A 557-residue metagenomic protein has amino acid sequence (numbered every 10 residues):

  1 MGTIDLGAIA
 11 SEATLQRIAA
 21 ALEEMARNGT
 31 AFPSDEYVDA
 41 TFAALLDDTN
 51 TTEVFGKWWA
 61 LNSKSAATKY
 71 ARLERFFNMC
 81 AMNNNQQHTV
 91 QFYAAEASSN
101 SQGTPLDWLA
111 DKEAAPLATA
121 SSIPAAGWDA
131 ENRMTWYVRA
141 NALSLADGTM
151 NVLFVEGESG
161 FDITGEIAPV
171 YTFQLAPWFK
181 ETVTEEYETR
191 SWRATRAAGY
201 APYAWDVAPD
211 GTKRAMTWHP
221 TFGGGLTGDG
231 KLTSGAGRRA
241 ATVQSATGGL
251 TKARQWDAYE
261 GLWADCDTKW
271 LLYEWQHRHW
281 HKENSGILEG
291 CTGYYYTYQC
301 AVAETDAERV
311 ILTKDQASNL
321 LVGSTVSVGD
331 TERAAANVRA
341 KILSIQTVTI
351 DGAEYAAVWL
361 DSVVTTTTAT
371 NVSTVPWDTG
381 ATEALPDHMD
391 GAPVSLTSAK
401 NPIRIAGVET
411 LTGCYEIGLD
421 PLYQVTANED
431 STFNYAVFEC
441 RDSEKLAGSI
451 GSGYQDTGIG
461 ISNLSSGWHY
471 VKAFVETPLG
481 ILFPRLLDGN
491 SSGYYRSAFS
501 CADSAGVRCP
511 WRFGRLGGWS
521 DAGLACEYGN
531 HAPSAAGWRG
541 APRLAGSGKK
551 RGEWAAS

Functional and structural regions predicted by a protein language model:
D5-D35, D39-F42, L46: Long amphipathic alpha-helical coiled-coil
Y37-G228, Q255-L262, N319-S327, I342 (+1 more regions): Extended N-terminal export/anchoring regions of large proteins
G56-N62, L73-A97, S101, L106 (+4 more regions): C-terminal, surface-exposed recognition/capping segments
G157-F161, T182-R193, G228-T233, K269-G286 (+2 more regions): Short, solvent-exposed loop/turn and secondary-structure capping segments
F161, G165-A168, G199-A340, S344-L411: Short aromatic-cysteine micro-motif
E166-F173, E186-D257, T426-S465, S534-A541: Extracellular adhesion/carbohydrate-recognition regions
P177-F179, G224-L226, R333, L422-Y423 (+1 more regions): Acidic glycine-/aspartate-rich tracts in secreted/extracellular proteins
G323-S324, A353, W359-V363, T370-S462 (+1 more regions): Low-complexity Ser/Thr/Gly/Asn-rich repetitive segments
